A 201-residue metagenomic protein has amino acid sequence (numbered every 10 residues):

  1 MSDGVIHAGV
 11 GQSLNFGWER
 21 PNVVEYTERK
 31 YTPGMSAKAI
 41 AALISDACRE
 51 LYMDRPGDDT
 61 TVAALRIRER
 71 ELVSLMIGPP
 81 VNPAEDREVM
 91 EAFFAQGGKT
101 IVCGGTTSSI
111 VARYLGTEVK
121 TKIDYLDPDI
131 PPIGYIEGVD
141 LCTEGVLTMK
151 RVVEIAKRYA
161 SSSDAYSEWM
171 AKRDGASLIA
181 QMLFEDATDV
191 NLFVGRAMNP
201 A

Functional and structural regions predicted by a protein language model:
M1-A47: Active-site-proximal, acidic helix/loop segment immediately C-terminal to a metal-coordinating Asp/Glu
M1-L14, L65, G104-T107, V194-G195: Conserved beta-strand-loop-short alpha-helix elements that form and flank the Mn2+/Mg2+-coordinating active site
G9, C48-Y52, G97: Conserved NTP-handling cores and scaffolds of large molecular machines
G17, G34, K38, A42 (+4 more regions): Electropositive phosphate-/nucleotide-binding environments in soluble metabolic enzymes
Y26, K30-P33, A47-D54, Y114 (+2 more regions): Change "in soluble alpha/beta enzymes" to "in soluble alpha/beta proteins
A37-I67: Catalytic core of PPM/PP2C metal-dependent serine/threonine phosphatase domains
P56, I101-C103: Short conserved micro-motifs on helix faces and helix-strand junctions that flank and scaffold key functional residues
E69-K99, S108, A112-A201: Non-transmembrane, aqueous-exposed alpha-helical and coiled segments at domain scale
